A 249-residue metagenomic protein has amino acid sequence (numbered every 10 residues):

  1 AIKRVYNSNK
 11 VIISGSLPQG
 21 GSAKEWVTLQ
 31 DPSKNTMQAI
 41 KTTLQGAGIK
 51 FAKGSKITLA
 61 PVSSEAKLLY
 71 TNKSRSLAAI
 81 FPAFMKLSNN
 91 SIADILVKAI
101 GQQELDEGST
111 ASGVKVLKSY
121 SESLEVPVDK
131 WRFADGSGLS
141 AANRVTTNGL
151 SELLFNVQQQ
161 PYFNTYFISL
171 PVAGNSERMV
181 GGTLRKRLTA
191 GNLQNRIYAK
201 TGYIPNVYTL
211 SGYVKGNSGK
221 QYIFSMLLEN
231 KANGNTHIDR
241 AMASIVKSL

Functional and structural regions predicted by a protein language model:
A1-V128, K247: Conserved serine DD-peptidase/penicillin-binding transpeptidase domain and beta-lactam-recognizing active-site
V97-L249: Small-residue-rich helix-loop
